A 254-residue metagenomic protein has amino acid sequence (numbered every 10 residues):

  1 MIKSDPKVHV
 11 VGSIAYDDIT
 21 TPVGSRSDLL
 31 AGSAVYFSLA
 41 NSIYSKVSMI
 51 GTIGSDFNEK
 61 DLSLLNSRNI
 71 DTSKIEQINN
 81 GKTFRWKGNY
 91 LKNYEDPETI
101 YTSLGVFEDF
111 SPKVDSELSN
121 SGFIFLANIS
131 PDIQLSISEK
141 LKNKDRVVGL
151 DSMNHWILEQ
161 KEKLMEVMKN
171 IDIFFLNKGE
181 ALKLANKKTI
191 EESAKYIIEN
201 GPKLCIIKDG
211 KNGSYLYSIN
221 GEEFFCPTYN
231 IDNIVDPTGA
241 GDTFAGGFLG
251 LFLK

Functional and structural regions predicted by a protein language model:
I2-P6, I190-K254: Conserved phosphate-binding/catalytic region of the ribokinase-like
S4-K7, Y16-D28, I43-F125, E139-D145: Conserved N-terminal subdomain of the carbohydrate kinase-like
G12-I14, T243: Active-site metal-binding loops of divalent metal-dependent hydrolases
G32-S42, S138: Histidine-anchored nucleotide/phosphate-binding helix
S38-V47, L251-L253: Alpha-helix C-terminal capping segments
L39, W86-N89, G213-Y217: Short beta-strand scaffold segments in enzyme catalytic cores
N41, N177, G241: Short, conserved phosphate/pyrophosphate- and ester-handling motifs at nucleotide-, phospho-/glycolipid
F123-K195, G213: Conserved beta-alpha-beta core of the PfkB/ribokinase-like small-molecule kinase fold
